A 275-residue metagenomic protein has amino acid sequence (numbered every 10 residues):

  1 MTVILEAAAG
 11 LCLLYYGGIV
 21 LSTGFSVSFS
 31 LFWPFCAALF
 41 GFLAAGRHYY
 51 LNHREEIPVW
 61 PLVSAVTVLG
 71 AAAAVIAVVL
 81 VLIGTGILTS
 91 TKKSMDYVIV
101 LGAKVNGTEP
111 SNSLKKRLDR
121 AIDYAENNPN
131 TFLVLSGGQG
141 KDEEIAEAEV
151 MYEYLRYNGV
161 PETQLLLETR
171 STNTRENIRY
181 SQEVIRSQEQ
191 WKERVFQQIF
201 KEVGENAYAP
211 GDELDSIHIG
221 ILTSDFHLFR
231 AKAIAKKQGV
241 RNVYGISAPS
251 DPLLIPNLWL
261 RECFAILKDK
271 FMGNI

Functional and structural regions predicted by a protein language model:
M1-I4, I57, P61, P252 (+2 more regions): Structural motif marking the loop-to-transmembrane transition
M1-Y50: Membrane-embedded alpha-helical segments of integral membrane proteins
A7-G17, F42, T67-L80, C263: Hydrophobic alpha-helical transmembrane segments of multipass integral membrane proteins
Y15-F25, Y49, A77-T85, L267-N274: Structural signature of transmembrane alpha-helix termini at the membrane-water interface
G17-G18, A65, F229, I255: Generic hydrophobic, helix-prone segments enriched in Leu/Val/Ile
A44-T89: Transmembrane alpha-helices and immediately adjacent membrane-cytoplasm interface residues in multi-pass integral
V78-R261, A265, F271: A structural signal for short, hydrophobic/glycine-enriched beta-strand patches
